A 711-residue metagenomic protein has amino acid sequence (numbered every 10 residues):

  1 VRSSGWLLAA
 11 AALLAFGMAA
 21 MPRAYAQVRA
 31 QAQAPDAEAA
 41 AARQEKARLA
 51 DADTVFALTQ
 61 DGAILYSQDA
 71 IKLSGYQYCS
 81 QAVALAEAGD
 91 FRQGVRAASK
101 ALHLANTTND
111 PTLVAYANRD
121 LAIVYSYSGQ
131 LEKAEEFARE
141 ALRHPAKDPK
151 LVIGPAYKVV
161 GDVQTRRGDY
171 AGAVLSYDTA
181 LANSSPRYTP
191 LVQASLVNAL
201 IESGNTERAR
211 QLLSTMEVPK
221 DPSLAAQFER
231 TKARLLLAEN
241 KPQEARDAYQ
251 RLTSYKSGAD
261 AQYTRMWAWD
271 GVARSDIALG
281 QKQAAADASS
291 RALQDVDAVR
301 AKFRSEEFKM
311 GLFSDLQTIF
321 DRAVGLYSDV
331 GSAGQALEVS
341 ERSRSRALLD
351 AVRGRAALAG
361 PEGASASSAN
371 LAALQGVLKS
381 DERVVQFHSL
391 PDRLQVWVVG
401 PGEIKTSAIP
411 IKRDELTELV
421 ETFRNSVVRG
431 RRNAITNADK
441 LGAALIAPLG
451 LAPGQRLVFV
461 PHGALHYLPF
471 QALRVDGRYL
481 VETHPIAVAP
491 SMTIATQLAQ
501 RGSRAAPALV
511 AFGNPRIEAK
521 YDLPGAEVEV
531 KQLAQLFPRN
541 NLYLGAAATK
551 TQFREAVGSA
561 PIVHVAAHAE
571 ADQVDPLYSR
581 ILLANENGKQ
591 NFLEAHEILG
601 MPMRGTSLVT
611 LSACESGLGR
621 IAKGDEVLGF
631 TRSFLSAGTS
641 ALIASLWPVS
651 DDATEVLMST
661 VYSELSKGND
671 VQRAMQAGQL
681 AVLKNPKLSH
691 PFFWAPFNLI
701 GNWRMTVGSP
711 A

Functional and structural regions predicted by a protein language model:
R2-S3, L8-A298, F303, E307 (+1 more regions): Intrinsically disordered, low-complexity regions
A84, H103, Q211, E341 (+3 more regions): Surface-exposed charge patches
A115-Y116, F137-A138, P155, W267 (+4 more regions): Short, structured secondary-structure boundary patches
R119, M310, P648-V649: Conserved beta-strand edge residues that scaffold enzyme active sites
L151, P186, T206, G258 (+7 more regions): A general structural signal for well-ordered secondary-structure junctions
Y170-A171, L175-I435, D439, A443 (+5 more regions): Alpha-helical solenoid repeat scaffolds used for protein-protein interaction
S332-G334, G354-R355, A366-A711: Catalytic cores of enzymes
